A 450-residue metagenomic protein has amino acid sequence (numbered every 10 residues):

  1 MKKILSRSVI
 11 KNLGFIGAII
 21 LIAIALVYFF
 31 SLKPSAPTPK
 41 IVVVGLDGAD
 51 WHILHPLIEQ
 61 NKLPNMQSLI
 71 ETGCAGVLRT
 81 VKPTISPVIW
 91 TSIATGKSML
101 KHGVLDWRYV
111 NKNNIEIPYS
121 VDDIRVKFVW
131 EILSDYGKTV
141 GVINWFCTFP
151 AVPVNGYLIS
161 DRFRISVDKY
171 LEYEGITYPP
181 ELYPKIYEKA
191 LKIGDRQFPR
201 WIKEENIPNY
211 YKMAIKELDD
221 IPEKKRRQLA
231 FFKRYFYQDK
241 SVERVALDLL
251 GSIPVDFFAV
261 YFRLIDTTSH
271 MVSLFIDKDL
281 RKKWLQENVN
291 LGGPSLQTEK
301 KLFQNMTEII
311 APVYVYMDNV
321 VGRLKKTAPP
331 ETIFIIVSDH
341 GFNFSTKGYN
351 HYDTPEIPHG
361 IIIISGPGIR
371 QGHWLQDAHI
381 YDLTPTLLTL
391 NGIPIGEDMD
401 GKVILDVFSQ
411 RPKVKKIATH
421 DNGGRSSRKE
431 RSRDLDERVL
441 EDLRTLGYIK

Functional and structural regions predicted by a protein language model:
K3-I22: N-terminal Sec-pathway targeting helices
F30-A75, F146: Active-site-proximal N-terminal segment of extracellular/periplasmic enzymes that hydrolyze or transfer
P37, D400, I404-K450: Long, internal low-complexity/basic segments
Q67-S68, V129-Y136, G322, G366-G368 (+1 more regions): Non-catalytic, well-ordered alpha-helical segments in soluble enzyme domains
A75-K97, I143-P153, Y261-L264, H340-F344 (+1 more regions): Short, solvent-exposed turn/loop segments enriched in Gly/Ser/Thr/Pro and often Arg
S98-K301: His/Asp/Glu-rich, glycine-adjacent segments that coordinate divalent cations and/or stabilize oxyanion chemistry on
I115-S120, F231-K233, T307-A311, G368-A378 (+2 more regions): Active-site rim elements
I333-P367: Histidine-centered active-site microenvironments of extracellular/periplasmic hydrolases and transferases
